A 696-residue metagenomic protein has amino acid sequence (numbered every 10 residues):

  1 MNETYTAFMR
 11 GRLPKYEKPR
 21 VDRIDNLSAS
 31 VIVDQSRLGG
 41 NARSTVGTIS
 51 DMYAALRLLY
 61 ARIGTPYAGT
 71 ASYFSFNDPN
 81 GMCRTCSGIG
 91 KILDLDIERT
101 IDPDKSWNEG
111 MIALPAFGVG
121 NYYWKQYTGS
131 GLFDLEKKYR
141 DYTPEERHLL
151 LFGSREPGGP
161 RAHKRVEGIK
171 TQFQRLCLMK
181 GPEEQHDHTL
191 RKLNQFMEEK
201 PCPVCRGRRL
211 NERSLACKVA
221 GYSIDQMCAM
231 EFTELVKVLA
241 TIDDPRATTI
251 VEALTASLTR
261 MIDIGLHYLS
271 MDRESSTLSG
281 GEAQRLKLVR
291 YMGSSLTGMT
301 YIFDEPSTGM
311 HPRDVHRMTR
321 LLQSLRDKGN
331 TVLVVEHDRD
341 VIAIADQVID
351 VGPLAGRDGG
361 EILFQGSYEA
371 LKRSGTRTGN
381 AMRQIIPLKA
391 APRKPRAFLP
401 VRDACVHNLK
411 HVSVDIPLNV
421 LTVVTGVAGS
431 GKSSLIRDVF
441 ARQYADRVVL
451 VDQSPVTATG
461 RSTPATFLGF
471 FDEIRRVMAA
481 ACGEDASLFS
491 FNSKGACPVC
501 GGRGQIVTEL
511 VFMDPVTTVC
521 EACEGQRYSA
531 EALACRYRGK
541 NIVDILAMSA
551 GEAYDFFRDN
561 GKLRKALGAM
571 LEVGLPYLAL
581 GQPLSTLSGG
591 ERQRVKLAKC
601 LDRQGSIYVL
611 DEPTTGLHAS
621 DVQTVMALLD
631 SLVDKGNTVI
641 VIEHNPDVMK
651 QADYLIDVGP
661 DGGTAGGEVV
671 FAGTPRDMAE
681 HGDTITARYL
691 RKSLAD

Functional and structural regions predicted by a protein language model:
M1-T277, A283-I302, L321, D327 (+5 more regions): P-loop/Walker A nucleotide phosphate-binding surfaces of NTP-dependent enzymes
L58-R62, L371-R393, R476-A480, A679-D696: C-terminal boundary and immediately downstream tail of ABC-type ATPase nucleotide-binding domains
D304, M310-H311, D611, L617-D621: ABC-family nucleotide-binding domains
H311-R320, A619-A627: Conserved D-loop/post-Walker B switch-helix segment of ABC ATPase nucleotide-binding domains
T331, I344-D350, L354, T638 (+1 more regions): Conserved catalytic segment of ABC-fold P-loop ATPases
V335-H337, I642-H644: H-loop/switch region of ABC-family ATPase nucleotide-binding domains
D350-R383, F467, D657-Y689: Conserved beta-strand-loop-alpha-helix hinge in the C-terminal portion of ABC ATPase nucleotide-binding domains
P395-A404, T684: Conserved N-terminal strand/loop that marks the beginning of ABC ATPase nucleotide-binding domains
